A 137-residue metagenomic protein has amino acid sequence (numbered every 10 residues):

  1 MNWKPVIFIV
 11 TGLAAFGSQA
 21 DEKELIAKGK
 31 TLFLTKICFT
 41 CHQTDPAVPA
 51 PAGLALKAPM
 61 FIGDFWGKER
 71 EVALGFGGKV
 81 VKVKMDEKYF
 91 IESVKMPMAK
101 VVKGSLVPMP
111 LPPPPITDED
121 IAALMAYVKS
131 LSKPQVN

Functional and structural regions predicted by a protein language model:
M1-V6: Bacterial N-terminal signal peptides that target proteins for export
I7-A14: Bacterial N-terminal signal peptides
F16-L34, V48-P49, V83-K84: Electrostatic cytochrome c docking/interface patches
D21-E22, K88, E92-K95, K100 (+1 more regions): C-terminal capping alpha-helices of c-type cytochrome domains
G29, T35-D45, M109, L124-V128: The canonical Cys-X-X-Cys-His
K30, D45-S93, P108-P115: Gly/Gly-Pro-rich "capping" loops immediately C-terminal to redox-active cysteine motifs in periplasmic/lumenal
K36, L56, G104-L106, E119: Extracytoplasmic
T40, E69-V72, V102-K103: Short, solvent-exposed loop/turn elements at domain surfaces
